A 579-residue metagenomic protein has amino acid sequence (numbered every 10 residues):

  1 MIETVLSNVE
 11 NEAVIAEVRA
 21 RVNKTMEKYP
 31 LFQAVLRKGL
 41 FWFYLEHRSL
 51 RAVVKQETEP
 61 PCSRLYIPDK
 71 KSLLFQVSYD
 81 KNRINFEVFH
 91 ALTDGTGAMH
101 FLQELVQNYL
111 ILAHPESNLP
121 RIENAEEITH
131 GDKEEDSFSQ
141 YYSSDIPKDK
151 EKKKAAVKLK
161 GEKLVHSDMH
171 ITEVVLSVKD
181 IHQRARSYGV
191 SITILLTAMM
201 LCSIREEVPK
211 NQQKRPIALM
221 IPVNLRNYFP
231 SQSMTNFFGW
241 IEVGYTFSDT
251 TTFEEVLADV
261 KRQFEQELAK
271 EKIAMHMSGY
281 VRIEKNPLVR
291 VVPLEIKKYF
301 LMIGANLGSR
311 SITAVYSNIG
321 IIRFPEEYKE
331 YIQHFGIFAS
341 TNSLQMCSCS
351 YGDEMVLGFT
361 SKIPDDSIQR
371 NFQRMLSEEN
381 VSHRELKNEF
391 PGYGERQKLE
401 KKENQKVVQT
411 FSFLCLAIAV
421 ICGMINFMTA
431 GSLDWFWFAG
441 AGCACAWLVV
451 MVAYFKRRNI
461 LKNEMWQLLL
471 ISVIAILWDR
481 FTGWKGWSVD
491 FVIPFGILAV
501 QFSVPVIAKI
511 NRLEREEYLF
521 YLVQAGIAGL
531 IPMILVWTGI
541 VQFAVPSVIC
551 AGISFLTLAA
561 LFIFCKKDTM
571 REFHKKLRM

Functional and structural regions predicted by a protein language model:
M1-W42, L50-Q76, E206-L386: Acyl-thioester-dependent acyl-group transfer interface
E10-Y29, E87-Q103, I171-K210, L357 (+1 more regions): Acyl activation and transfer enzymes in specialized metabolism, enriched for ANL adenylate-forming modules
L92-H100, E104-Q183, L376-L386: Non-catalytic, low-complexity flexible loops and terminal extensions
A198, V260, M465-I471, L519-G529: Central hydrophobic cores of alpha-helical transmembrane segments in multi-pass integral membrane proteins
K387-C443, M579: N-terminal topogenic module of multi-pass integral membrane proteins
A417-A441, R457-L461, L477-G496, L513-E517 (+1 more regions): Membrane-helix interface and helix-disruption motif detector
G496-V506, E517-T538: Hydrophobic alpha-helical membrane segments
M570-M579: Short, highly charged, low-complexity non-transmembrane loops/tails of multi-pass membrane proteins
